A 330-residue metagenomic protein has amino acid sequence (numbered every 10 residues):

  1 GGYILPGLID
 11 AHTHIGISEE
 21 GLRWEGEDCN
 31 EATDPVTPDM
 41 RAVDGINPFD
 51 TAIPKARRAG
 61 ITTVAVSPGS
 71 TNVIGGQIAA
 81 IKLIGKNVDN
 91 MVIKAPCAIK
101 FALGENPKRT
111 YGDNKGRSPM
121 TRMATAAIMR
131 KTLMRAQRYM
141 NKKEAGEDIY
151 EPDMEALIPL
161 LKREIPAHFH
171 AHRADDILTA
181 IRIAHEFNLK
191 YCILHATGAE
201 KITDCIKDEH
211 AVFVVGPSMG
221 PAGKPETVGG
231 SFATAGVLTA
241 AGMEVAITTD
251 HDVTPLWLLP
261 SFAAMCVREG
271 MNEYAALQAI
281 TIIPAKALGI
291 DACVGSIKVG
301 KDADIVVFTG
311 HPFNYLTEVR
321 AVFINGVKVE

Functional and structural regions predicted by a protein language model:
G2-P68: Metal-associated gating/positioning segment near the N- to mid-region
I15-S18, P48, T71-I74, A174-L178 (+2 more regions): Active-site environment of divalent metal-dependent phosphoester hydrolases
S18-R23, G75-Q77, E318-V319: Short, solvent-exposed loop/turn and secondary-structure capping segments
E19-I46, N87, A102, P107-T110 (+3 more regions): Active-site gating loops and adjacent loop-to-helix segments of metal-dependent hydrolytic enzymes
E20-G21, E27-M40, P166, K207 (+2 more regions): His/Asp/Glu-enriched, well-ordered alpha-helical/loop segment that forms or immediately abuts the divalent-metal
A42, Q137-S231, A246, K286-L288 (+3 more regions): Active-site core of metal-dependent hydrolases
F49-A52, R57-Y191: Polyanionic/metal-chelating signatures
P54, I158, L178-I181, D204 (+3 more regions): Alpha-helical segments flanking ligand/cofactor-binding loops in enzyme cores
